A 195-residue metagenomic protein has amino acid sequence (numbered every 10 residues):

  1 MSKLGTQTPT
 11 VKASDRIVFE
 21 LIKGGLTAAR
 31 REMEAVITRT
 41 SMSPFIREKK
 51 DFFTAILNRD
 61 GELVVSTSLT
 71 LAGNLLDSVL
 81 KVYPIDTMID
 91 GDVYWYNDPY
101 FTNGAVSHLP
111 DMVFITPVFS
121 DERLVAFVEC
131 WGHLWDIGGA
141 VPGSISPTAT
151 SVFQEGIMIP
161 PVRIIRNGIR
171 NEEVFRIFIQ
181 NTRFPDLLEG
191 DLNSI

Functional and structural regions predicted by a protein language model:
M1: Non-catalytic, low-structured ubiquitin/UBL-interacting segments
L4-A72, S78, T182, D186-I195: Long, charge-dense accessory insertions within large macromolecular proteins
A35-S43, R59-E62, S66, L75-P117: Conserved mixed alpha/beta core segments that line enzyme active sites in large multi-domain catalysts
F45-K49, I85-M88, V106-L109, D121 (+2 more regions): Solvent-exposed alpha-helices and their adjacent loops that cap or buttress functional pockets in soluble metabolic
R47-E48, T54, S78, D90 (+3 more regions): Generic structural "secondary-structure junction" signal
S66-L69, N103-P110, E129-C130, I137-G143: Short acidic, glycine/serine/threonine-rich loops at helix termini
L71-V82, W135-I145: A short, polar/charged loop-to-alpha-helix boundary motif
F119-I195: Mobile "lid/hinge" segments at catalytic clefts and subdomain interfaces of large enzymes
